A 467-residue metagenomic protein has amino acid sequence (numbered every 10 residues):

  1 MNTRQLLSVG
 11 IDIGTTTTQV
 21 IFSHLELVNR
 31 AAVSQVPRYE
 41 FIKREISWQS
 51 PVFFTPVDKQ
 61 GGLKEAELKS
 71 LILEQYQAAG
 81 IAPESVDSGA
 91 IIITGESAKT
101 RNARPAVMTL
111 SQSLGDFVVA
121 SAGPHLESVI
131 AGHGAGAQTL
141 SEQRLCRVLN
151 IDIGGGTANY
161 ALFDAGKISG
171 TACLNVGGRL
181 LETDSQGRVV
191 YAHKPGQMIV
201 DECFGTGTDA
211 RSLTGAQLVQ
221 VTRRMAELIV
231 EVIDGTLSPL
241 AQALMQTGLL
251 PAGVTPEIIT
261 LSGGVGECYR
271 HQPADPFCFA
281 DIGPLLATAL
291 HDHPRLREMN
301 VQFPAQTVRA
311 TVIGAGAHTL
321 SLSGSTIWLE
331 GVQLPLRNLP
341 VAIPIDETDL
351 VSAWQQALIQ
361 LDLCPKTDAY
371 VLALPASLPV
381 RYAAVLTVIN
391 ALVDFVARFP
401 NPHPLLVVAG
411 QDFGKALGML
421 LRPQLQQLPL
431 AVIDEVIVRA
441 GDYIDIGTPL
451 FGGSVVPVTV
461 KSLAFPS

Functional and structural regions predicted by a protein language model:
M1-T15, I21-A32, R38-S47, P51-N150 (+3 more regions): Nucleotide/phosphate-binding catalytic cleft detector across ATP-hydrolyzing and phosphate-transferring enzymes
T16, G156-A158: Conserved Rossmann-like nucleotide-cofactor binding loop
I153: Glycine-rich phosphate-binding/catalytic subdomain of phosphoryl-transfer and nucleotide/sugar-phosphate-processing
H271-L286, H291-V312: A conserved active-site cap/scaffold subdomain adjacent to cofactor or substrate pockets
